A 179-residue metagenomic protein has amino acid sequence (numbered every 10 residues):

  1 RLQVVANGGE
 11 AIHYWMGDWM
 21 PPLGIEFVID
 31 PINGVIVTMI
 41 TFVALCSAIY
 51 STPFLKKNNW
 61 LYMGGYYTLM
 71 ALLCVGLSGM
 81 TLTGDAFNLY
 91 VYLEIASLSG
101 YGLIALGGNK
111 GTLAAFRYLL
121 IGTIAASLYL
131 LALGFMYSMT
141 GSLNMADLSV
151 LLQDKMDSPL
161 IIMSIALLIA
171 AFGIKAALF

Functional and structural regions predicted by a protein language model:
R1, M39-F54, L73-V75, A96-A105 (+2 more regions): Central hydrophobic cores of alpha-helical transmembrane segments in multi-pass inner-membrane proteins across all
R1-T68, A146-V150: Transmembrane helix-loop-helix hairpins at membrane boundaries of multipass inner-membrane proteins
N7-G24, L98, I104-G108, A171-F179: Short, charged N-terminal helix-start/capping segments
A11-W15, N58, G107, L131-G134 (+1 more regions): A near-ubiquitous, low-amplitude feature marking generic local secondary-structure context
L23-G24, S78, F87, L168: A generic hydrophobic-helix recognition signal that picks specific residues within alpha-helical hydrophobic
E26-T41, M156-I174: Hydrophobic alpha-helical transmembrane segments
G65-L72, G76-I161, I174-A177: Alpha-helical multi-pass transmembrane bundles of energy-transducing inner-membrane proteins
